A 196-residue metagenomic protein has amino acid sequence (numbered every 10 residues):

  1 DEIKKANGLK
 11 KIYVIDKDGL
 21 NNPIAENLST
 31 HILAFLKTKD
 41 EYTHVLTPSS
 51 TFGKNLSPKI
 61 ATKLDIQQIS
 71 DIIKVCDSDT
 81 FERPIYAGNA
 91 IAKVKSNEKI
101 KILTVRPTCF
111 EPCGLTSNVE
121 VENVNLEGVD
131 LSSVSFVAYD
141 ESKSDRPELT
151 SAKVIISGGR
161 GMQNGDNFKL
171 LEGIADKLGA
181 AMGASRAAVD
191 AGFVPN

Functional and structural regions predicted by a protein language model:
D1-N196: N-terminal glycine-rich FAD/FM-binding segment characteristic of electron-transfer flavoproteins
